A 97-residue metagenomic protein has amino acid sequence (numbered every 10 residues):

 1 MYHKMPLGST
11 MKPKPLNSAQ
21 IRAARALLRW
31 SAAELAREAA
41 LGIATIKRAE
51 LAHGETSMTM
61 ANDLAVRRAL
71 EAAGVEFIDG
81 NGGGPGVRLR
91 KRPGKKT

Functional and structural regions predicted by a protein language model:
M1-P13, E76-T97: N-terminal flexible/basic segments that precede or flank functional cores
M11, R22, E55-T56: A generic secondary-structure micro-motif detector that highlights 1-2 residue hydrophobic/ambivalent hotspots embedded
K14-N17, L28: Flexible coil/turn residues that form the inter-helical turn or adjacent wing/linker of helix-turn-helix
I21-E34, K95-K96: Short basic helix-loop element that most often maps to the first helix and adjoining turn of HTH DNA-binding modules
A24, E38, A49: Residues in the recognition helix of alpha-helical DNA-binding motifs
L41-M58: Recognition helix of helix-turn-helix/homeodomain-like DNA-binding domains that insert into the DNA major groove
T45-R48, A69, G86: Residue-level recognition of specific faces of alpha-helices
M60-F77: DNA major-groove recognition helix of helix-turn-helix/homeodomain DNA-binding modules
